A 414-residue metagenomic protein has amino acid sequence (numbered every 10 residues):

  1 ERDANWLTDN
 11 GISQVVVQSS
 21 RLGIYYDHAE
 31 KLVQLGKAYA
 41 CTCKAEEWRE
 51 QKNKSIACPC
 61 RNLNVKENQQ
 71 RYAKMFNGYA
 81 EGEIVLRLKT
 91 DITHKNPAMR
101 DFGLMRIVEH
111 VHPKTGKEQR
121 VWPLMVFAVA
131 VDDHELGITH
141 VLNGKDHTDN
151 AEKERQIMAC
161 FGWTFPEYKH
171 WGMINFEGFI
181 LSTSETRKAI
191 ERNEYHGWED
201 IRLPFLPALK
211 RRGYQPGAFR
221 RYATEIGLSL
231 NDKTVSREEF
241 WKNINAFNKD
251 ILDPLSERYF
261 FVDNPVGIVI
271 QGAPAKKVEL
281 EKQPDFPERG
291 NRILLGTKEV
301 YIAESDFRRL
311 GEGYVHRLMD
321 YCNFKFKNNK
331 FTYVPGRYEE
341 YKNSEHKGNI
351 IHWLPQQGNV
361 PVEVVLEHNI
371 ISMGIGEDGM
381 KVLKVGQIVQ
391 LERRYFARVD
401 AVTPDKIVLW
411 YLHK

Functional and structural regions predicted by a protein language model:
E1-S19, A29: A glycine-rich helix N-cap at a beta->alpha junction
V17-Q18, H28-K188, R192-G197, F205-P207 (+3 more regions): Active-site cores that bind ATP or allylic diphosphates and position pyrophosphate for catalysis
R187, V235, Q271-A273, V408-H413: Zn2+-dependent metallopeptidase catalytic domains
Y195-G197, F205-T234, E238, D250: A conserved active-site cap/scaffold subdomain adjacent to cofactor or substrate pockets
E304-F307, G311-E312, I370-R393: A conserved acidic, glycine/proline-rich C-terminal tail/linker
F331-H352, K406-K414: Short solvent-exposed strand/turn elements
K347-G379: Basic, glycine-rich polyanion-binding accessory segments appended to enzymes
V389-R393, A397-K414: Auxiliary tRNA-acceptor-end handling modules of aminoacyl-tRNA synthetases
